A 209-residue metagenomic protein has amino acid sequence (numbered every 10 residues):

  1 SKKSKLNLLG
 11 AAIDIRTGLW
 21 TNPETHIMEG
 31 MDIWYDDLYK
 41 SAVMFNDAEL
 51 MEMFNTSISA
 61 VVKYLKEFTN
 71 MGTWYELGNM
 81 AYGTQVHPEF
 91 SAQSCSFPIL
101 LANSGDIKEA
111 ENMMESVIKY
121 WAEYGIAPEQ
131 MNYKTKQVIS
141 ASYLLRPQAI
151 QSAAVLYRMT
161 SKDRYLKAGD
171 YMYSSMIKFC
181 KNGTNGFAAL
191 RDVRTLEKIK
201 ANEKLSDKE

Functional and structural regions predicted by a protein language model:
S1-E209: Glycan-recognition and catalytic cores of secretory/periplasmic carbohydrate-active enzymes
